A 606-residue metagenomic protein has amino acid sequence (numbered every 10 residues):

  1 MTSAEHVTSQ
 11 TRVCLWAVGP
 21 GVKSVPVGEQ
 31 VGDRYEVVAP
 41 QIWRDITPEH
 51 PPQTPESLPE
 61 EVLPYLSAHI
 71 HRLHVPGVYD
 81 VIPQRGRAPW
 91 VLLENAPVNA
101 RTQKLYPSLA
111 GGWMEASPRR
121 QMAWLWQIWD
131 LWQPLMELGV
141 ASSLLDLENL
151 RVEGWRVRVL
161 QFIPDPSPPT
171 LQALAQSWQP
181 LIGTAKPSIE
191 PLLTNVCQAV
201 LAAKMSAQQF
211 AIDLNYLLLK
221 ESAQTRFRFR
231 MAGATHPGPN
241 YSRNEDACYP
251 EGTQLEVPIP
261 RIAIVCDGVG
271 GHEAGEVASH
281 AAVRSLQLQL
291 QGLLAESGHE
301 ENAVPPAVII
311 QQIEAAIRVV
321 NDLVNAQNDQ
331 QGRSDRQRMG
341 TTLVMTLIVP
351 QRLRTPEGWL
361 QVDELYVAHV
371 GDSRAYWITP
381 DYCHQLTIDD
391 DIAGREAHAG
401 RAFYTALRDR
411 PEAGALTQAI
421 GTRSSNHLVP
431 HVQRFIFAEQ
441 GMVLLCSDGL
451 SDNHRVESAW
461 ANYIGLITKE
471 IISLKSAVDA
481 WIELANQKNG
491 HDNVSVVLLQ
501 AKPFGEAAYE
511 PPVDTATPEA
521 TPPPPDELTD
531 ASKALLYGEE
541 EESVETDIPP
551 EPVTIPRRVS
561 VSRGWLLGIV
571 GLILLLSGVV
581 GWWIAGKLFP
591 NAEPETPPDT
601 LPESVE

Functional and structural regions predicted by a protein language model:
M1-T2: Cys/His-rich short segments
V7-S9: Extended non-globular interaction regions in eukaryotic gene-expression and organellar proteins
C14-Q127, Q133-P168, A185-E606: PP2C/PPM-type serine/threonine phosphatase catalytic domain
